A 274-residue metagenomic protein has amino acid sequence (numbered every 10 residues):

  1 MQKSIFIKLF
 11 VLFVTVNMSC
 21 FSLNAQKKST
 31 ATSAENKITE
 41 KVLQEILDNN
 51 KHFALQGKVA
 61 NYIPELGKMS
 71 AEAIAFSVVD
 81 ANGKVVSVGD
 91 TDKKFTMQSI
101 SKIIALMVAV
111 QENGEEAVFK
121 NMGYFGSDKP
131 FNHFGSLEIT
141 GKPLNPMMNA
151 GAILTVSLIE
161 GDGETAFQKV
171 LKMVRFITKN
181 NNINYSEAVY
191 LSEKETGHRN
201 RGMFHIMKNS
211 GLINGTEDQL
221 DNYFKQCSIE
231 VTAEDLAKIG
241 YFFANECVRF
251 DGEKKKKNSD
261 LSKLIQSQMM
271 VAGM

Functional and structural regions predicted by a protein language model:
M1-K28: Bacterial Sec-dependent N-terminal signal peptides
A31-N50, A54-L55, A109-Q226: Active-site-adjacent helix/loop patches that line small-molecule binding or acyl-intermediate pockets
K51-V88: A short, well-structured edge-of-sheet supersecondary motif
L55-P64, N121, Y185-S186, D251-K254: Surface-exposed patches in mature extracellular/periplasmic domains of secreted proteins
G83, T96-F119, I239: Active-site SXXK
D92-K94: A short acidic/small-residue loop/turn micro-motif
I103, A109, E230-V248: Active-site-proximal alpha-helical segments within enzyme catalytic domains
F250-M274: Conserved SxxK-family serine transpeptidase/carboxypeptidase catalytic domain of penicillin-binding proteins
